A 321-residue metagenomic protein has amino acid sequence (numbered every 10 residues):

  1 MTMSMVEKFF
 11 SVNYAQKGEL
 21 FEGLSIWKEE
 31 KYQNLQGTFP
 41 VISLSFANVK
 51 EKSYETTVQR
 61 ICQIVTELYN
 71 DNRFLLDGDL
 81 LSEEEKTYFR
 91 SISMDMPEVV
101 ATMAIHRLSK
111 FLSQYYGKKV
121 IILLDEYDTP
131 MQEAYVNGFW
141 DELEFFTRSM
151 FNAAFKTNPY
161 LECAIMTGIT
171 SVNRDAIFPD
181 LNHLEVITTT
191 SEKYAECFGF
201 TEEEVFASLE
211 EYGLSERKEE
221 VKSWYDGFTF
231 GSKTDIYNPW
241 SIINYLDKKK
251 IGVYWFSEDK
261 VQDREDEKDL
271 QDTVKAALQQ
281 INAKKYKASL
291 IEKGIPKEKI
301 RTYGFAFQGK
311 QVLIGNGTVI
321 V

Functional and structural regions predicted by a protein language model:
M1-E265: Phosphate-binding site recognition
Q33, S45, Q280-Y286, F307-I314: A short, hydrophobic secondary-structure junction motif
K52, D175, E267, E292 (+1 more regions): Residue-level signal for secondary-structure boundary sites
V136, D141-F146, D266-Y286: Mg2+/Mn2+-dependent nuclease catalytic core
M150-T157, Q280-T302: Metal-dependent nuclease catalytic cores in nucleic-acid-processing enzymes, especially RNase H-like/related
G168, K268, G304-A306: Active-site proximal loops enriched in glycine and acidic residues that flank catalytic Cys/His/Asp and coordinate
S289-V321: Domain-level recognition of nuclease-like catalytic cores that cleave nucleotide substrates
